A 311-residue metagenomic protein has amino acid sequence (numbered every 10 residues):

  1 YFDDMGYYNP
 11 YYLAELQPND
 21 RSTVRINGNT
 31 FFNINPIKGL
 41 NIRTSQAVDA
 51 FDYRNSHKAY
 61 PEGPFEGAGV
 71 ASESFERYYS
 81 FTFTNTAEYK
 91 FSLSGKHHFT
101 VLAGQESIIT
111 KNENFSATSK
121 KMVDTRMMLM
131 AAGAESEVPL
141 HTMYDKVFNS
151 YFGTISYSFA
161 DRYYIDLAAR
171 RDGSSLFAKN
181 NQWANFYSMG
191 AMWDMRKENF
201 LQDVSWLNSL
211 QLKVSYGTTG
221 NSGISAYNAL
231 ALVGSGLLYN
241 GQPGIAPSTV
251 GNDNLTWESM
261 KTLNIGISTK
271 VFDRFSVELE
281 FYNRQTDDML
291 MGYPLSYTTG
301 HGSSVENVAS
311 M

Functional and structural regions predicted by a protein language model:
F2-A59, A68-M311: Extracellular/periplasmic, surface-exposed regions of secreted and cell-surface proteins
